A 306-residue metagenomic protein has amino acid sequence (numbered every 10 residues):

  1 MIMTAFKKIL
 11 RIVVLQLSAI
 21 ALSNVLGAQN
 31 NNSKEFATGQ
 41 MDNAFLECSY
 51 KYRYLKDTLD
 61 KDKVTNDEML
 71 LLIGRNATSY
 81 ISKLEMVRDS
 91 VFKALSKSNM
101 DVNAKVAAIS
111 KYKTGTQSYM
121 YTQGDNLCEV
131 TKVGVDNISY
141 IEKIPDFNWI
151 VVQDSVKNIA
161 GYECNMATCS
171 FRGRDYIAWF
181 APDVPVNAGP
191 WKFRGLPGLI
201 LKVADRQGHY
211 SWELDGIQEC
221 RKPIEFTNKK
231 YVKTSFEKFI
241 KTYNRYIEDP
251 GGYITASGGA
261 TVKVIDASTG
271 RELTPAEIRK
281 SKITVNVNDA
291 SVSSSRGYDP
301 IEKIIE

Functional and structural regions predicted by a protein language model:
M1-T38: Bacterial Sec-dependent N-terminal signal peptides
T4-A5, T38-Q40, K61-K63, L70-L72 (+3 more regions): A general structural signal for short secondary-structure junctions and capping/turn motifs
A19-I20, N148-I150: Solvent-exposed, well-ordered amphipathic alpha-helical segments that flank/support binding or catalytic loops
N24, A44, R174: Residue-level signal for beta-strand positions within conserved beta-sheet cores that form or flank
Q29-N148, D154-V156, E163, G208-E306: Extracellular or lumenal secretory-pathway regions
V152-I159, A188-P190: Short helix-to-loop capping/linker segments positioned immediately adjacent to catalytic or ligand/cofactor-binding
I159-A160, F171: Structural motif
A167-K229: Gly/Pro-enriched, hydrophobic low-complexity segments that function as extracytoplasmic propeptides/linkers
